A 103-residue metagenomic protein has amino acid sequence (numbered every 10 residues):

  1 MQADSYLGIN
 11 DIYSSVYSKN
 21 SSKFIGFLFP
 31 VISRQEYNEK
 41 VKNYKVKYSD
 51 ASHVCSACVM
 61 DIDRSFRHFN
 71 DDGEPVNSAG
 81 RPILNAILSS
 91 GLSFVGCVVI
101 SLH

Functional and structural regions predicted by a protein language model:
M1-S78: C-terminal regulatory domains involved in ligand/effector binding and gene-expression control
G80-S89: Short, charged beta->alpha transition segments
L92-H103: Glycine- and acidic-rich phosphate- and metal-coordinating loops
